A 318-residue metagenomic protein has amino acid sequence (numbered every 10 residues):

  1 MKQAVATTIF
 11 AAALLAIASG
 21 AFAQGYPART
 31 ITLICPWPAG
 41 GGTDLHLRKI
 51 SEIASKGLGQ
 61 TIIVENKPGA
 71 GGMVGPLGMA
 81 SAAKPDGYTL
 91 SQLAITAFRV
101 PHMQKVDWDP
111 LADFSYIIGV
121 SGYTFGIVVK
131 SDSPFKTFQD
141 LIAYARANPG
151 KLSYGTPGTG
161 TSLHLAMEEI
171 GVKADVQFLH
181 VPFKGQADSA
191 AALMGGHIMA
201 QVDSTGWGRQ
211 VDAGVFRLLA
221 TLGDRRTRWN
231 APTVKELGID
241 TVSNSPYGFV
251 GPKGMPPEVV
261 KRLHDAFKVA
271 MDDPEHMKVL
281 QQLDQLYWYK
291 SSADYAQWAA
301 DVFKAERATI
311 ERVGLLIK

Functional and structural regions predicted by a protein language model:
M1-I9: Bacterial N-terminal signal peptides that target proteins for export
A18-G20: N-terminal signal peptide c-region/cleavage motif recognized by signal peptidases
A23-D113, K151, A174-T205, Q210 (+2 more regions): N-terminal (or domain-start) structured segment
A28-T30, V172-V176, P257-K318: An extracytoplasmic/periplasmic, membrane-proximal ligand-sensing/linker region
S81-T89, P101-D188, V234, I239 (+1 more regions): Hinge/capping helix and adjacent helix->loop/strand transition within the periplasmic-binding protein
A94-I95, S131, S204-G206, L222-G223 (+1 more regions): Short secondary-structure boundary segments
D188-G238, V242: Anionic-ligand binding region
